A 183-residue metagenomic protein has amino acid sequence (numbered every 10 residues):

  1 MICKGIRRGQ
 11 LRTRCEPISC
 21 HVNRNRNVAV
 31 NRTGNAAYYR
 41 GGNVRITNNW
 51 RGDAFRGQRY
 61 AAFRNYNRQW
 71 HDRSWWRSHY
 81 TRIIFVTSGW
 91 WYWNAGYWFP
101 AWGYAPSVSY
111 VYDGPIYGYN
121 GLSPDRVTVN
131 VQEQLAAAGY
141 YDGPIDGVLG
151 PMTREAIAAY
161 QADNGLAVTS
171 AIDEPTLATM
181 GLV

Functional and structural regions predicted by a protein language model:
M1-S19: Intrinsically disordered, low-complexity, repeat-rich polar/charged segments
C20, V30, G150-M152: Short, charged amphipathic recognition helices of the HTH superfamily and cognate SANT/SANTA-like modules
N23-D146: Low-complexity segments
A95, L149, I172: Single, functionally critical "micro-switch" positions that shape active/binding sites and transmembrane helices
P124-T169, M180: A short amphipathic alpha-helical interaction element
A171-V183: Alpha-helical interaction/regulatory segments in DNA maintenance proteins
